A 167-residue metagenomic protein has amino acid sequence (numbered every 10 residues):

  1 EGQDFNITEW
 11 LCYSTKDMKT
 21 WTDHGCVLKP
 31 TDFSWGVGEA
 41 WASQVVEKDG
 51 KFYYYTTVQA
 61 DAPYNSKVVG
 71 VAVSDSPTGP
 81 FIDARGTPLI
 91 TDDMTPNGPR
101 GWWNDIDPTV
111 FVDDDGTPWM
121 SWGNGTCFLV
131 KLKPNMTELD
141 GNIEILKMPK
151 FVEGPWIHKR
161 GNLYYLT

Functional and structural regions predicted by a protein language model:
E1-T167: Carbohydrate-active catalytic/glycan-binding domains of CAZyme proteins, especially the secreted or lumenal ectodomains
